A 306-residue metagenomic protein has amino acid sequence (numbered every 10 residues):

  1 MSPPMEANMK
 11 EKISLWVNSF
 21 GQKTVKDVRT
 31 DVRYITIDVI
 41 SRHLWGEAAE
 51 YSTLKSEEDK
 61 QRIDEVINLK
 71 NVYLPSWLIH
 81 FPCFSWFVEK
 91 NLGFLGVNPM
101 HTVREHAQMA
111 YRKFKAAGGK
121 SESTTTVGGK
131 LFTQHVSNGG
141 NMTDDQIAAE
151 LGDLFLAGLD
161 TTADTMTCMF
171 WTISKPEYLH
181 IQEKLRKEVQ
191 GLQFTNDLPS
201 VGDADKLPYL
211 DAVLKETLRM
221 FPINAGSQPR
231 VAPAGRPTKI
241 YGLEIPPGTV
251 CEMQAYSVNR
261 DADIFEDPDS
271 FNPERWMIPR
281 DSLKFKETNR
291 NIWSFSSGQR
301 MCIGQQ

Functional and structural regions predicted by a protein language model:
M1, T24-V25, N91-N98, S200-A204 (+1 more regions): Active-site rim elements
S2-T167, K184, V189: Cytochrome P450 heme-thiolate monooxygenase catalytic core
I40, A107, L131, G158 (+5 more regions): Structural signal for hydrophobic/aromatic residues that build the beta-strand cores of folded beta-sheet domains
R42, C168-K175, Y256: Short glycine/serine- and small hydrophobic-enriched flexible loop segments
D59-E65, S174-N224, Y241, P246-T249 (+3 more regions): Cytochrome P450 I-helix active-site segment
L154-T161, S282, E287-Q306: Cytochrome P450 heme-iron axial ligand motif
P229-V231, Q254-A255, R275, S296-S297: Active-site proximal loops enriched in glycine and acidic residues that flank catalytic Cys/His/Asp and coordinate
M253-L283: Conserved cytochrome P450 K-helix/beta-meander segment immediately N-terminal to the heme-binding cysteine loop
